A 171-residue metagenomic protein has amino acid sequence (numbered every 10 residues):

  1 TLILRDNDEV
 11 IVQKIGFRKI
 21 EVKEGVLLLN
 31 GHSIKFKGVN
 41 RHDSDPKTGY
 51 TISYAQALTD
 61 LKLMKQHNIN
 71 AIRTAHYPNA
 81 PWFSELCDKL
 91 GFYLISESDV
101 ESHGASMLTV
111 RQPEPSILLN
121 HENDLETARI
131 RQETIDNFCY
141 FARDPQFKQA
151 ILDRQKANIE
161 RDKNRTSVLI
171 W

Functional and structural regions predicted by a protein language model:
T1-E24: Extended acidic/polar, glycine-enriched regions that form or flank non-catalytic beta-rich accessory modules
R5, E21-I170: Active-site mouth of glycoside hydrolases
